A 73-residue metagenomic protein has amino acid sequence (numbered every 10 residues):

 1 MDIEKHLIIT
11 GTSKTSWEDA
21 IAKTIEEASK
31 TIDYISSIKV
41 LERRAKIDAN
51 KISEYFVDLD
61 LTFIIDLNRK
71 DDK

Functional and structural regions predicted by a protein language model:
D2-S37: Short, well-ordered alpha-helical segments
E4-I8, E42, E54-D60: Broad gene-expression machinery/nucleic-acid interaction feature
G11, A49-N50: A periodicity- and composition-biased signal for non-globular, repetitive helical segments
T15, K46, L67-R69: Residues that cap or initiate secondary-structure elements
I38-I47: Short, conserved loop-to-beta-strand elements that form functional interface hotspots
N50-K73: C-terminal structural segments of small proteins and small subunits
